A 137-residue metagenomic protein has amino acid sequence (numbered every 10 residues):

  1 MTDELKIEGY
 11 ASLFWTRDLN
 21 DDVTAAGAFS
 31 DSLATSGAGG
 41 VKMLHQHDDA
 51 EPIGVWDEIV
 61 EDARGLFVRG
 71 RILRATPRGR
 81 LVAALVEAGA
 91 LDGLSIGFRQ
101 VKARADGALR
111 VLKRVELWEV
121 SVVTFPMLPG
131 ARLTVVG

Functional and structural regions predicted by a protein language model:
M1-G37: Polar/acidic, low-complexity leader/linker segments enriched in S/T/G and N/D
E4-E8, E58-G137: Residue microenvironments linked to proteolytic maturation and disulfide-stabilized extracellular modules
S12, G27, D31, E51 (+3 more regions): Flexible, active-site-adjacent loop/turn segments at secondary-structure boundaries
S12-T16, Q46-D49, R99-K102: Short, flexible beta-strand-to-coil junctions
F14-N20, D49-G54, P77: Short, surface-exposed beta-strand/loop "edge" segments at domain boundaries and coil↔beta transitions
S36-G39, A88: Structured helix-beta-strand junction loops
G39-D48, L94: Short conserved beta-strand and strand-loop elements enriched in small hydrophobics with frequent Asp/Gly
L44-R64: Short, structured beta-strand-loop surface elements
